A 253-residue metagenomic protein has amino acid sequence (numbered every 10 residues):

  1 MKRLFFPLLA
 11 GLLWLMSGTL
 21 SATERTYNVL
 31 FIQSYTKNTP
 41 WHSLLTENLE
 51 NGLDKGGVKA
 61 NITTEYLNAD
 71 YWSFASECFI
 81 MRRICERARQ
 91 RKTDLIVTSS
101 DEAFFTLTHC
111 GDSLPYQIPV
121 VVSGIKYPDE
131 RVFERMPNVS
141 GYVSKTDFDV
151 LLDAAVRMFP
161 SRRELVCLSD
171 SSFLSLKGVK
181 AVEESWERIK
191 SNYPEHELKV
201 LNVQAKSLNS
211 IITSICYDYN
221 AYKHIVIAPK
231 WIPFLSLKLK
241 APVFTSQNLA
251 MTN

Functional and structural regions predicted by a protein language model:
K2, L20-N253: Short hydrophobic alpha-helices and adjacent helix-cap/hinge residues
P7-S17: Bacterial N-terminal signal peptides
